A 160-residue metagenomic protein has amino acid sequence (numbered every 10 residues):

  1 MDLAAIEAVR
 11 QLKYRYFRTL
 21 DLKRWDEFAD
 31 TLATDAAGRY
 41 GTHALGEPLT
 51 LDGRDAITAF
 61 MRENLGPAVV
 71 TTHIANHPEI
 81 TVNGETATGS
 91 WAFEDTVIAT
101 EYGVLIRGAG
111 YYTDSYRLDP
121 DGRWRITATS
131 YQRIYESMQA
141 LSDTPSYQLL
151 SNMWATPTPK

Functional and structural regions predicted by a protein language model:
M1-A4, L45, D52, V104: A structural signal for alpha-helical segments
M1-L3, A33, R62-L65, I98-E101: Short secondary-structure boundary micro-motifs
M1-T34: Short, low-complexity N-terminal intrinsically disordered segments enriched in polar/charged residues
A5, V9, D21, T50 (+2 more regions): Aromatic-acidic/polar surface patches that form glycan- and anion
R10, R18, R39-H43, R62 (+1 more regions): Generic, low-specificity signal for short hydrophobic/alpha-helical stretches with a mild N-terminal bias, encompassing
D26-F93: A solvent-exposed, acidic/Ser-Thr-rich amphipathic alpha-helical stretch
G66-K160: A beta-strand edge to alpha-helix "cap/lid" segment located at domain peripheries
